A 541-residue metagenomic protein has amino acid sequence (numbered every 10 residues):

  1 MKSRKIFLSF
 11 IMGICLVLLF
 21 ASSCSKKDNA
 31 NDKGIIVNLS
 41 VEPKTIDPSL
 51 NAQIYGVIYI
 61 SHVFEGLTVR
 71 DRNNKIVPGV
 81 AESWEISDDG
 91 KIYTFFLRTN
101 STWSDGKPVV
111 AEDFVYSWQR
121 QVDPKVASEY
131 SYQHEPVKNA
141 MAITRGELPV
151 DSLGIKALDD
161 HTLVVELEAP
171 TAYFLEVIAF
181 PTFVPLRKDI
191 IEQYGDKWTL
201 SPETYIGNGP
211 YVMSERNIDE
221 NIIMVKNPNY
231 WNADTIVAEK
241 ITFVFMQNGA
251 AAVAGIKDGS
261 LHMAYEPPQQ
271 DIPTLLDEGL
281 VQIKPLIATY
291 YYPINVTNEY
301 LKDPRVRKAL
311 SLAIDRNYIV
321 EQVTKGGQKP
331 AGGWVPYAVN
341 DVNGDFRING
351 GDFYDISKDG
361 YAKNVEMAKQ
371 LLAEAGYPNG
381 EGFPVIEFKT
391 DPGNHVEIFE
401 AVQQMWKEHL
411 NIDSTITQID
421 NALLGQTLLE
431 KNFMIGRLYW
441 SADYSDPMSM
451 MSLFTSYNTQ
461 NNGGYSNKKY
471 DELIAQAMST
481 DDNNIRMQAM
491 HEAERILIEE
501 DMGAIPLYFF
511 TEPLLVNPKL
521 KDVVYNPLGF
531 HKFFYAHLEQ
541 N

Functional and structural regions predicted by a protein language model:
V37, G106, M263, F388 (+3 more regions): Periplasmic binding protein-like
N38-D88, Q119, I206-G207: N-terminal lobe/hinge region of extracytoplasmic solute-binding protein
E82-Y130, V164, D258, Y300-K302: Aromatic- and charge-enriched surface segment that lines or borders ligand/interaction sites
V150, H161, L167-I236, K240 (+3 more regions): Gly/Pro-rich hinge or "lid" segments in bacterial periplasmic/extracellular proteins
S214-V225, T242-N298, N317, E321-Q322 (+1 more regions): Extracellular/periplasmic solute-recognition and catalytic clefts
V320, D359-A362, D413-L424, S449-P518 (+1 more regions): Extracytoplasmic/peripheral linker and loop segments enriched in polar/acidic and small residues with frequent Thr/Pro
K329-E374, P392-H395: Structural transition elements
L514-N541: Long beta-strand-rich cores associated with HINT superfamily self-processing modules
